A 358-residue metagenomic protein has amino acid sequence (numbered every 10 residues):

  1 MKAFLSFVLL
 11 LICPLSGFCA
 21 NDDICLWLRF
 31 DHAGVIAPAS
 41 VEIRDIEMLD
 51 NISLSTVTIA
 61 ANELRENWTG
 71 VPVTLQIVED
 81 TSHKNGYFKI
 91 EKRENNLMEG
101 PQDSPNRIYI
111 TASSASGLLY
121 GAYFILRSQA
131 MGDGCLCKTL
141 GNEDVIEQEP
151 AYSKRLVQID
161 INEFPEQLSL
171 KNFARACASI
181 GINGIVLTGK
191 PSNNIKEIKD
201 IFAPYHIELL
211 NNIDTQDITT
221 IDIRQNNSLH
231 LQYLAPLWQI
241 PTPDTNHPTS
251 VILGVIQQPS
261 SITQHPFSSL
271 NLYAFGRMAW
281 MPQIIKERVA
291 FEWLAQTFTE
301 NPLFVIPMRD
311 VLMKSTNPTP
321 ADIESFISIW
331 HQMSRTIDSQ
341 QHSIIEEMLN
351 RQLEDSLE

Functional and structural regions predicted by a protein language model:
F4-L15: Sec-dependent N-terminal signal peptides
C19-P105, C135-V145: Acidic, contiguous N-terminal accessory segments
D23, P248-E358: C-terminal non-catalytic alpha-helical accessory regions
I46-T56, R107-A112, I161-E163, A279: Second-shell loop/turn segments in exported
I59, E63, S114-G117, N172 (+5 more regions): Generic recognition of stable, solvent-exposed alpha-helical segments in well-folded globular domains
A60-E63, R93-D217: Feature activates predominantly on carbohydrate-active enzymes
Y87, E94-P101, P105-R107, S113-C137 (+10 more regions): Catalytic cores of TIM-barrel enzymes
D200, P204, T215-S261: Active-site capping/gating regions of soluble enzymes
